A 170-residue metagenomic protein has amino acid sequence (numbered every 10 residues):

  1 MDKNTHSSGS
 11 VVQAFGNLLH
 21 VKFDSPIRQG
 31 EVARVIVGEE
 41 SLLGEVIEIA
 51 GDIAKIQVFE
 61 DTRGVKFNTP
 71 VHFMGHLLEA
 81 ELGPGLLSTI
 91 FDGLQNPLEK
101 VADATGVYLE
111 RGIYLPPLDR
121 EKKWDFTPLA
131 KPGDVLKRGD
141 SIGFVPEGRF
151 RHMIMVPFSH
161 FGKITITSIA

Functional and structural regions predicted by a protein language model:
M1-A170: Peripheral, non-AAA+ core regions of ATP-driven protein-machinery
